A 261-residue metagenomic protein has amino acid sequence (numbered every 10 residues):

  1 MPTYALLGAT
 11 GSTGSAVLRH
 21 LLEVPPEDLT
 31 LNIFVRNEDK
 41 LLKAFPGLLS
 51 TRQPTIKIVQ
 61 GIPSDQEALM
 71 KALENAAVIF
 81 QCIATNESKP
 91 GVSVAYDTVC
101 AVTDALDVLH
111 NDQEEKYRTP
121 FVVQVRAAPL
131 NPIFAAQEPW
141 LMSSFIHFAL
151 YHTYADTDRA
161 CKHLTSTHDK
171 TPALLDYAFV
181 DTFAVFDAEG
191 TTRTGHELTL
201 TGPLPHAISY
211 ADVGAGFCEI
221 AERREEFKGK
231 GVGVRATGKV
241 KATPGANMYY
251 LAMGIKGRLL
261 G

Functional and structural regions predicted by a protein language model:
P2-E27: N-terminal Rossmann NAD(P)H-binding glycine-rich loop of SDR-like oxidoreductase domains
T3, E27-N32, P120-F121, D176: Residues at the starts of beta-strands that form the adenosine-phosphate
Y4, T30, E38-A101: NAD(P)H-binding glycine-rich loop region in Rossmannoid oxidoreductase-like domains and their noncatalytic homologs
T10, V35-N37: Residues in the short beta-alpha loop(s) of Rossmann-like NAD(P)-binding domains
G11, V92-Y96, P139, I146-R159 (+1 more regions): Short-chain dehydrogenase/reductase
S12, G202-G261: Mid/C-terminal beta-alpha module of Rossmann-like enzyme folds, strongest in SDR-family dehydrogenases/epimerases
N37, P90, A101-Y151: Conserved Rossmann-fold NAD(P)-dependent oxidoreductase catalytic core, especially the SDR/UDP-sugar
K162-D187: Conserved beta-loop-beta element that borders a ligand/cofactor-binding pocket
